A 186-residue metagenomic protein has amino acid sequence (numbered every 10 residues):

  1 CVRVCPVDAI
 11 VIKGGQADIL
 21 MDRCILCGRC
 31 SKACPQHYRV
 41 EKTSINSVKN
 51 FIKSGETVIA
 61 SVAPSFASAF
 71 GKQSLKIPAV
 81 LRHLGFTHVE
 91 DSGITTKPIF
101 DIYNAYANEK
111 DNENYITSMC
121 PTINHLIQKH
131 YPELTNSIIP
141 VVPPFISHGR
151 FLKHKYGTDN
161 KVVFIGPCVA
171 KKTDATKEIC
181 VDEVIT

Functional and structural regions predicted by a protein language model:
C1-I25, R29-I45: Iron-sulfur cluster-binding cysteine motifs and their immediate structural context in ferredoxin-like electron-transfer
K42-T186: Iron-sulfur-associated redox domains of electron-transfer enzymes in respiratory and anaerobic energy metabolism
